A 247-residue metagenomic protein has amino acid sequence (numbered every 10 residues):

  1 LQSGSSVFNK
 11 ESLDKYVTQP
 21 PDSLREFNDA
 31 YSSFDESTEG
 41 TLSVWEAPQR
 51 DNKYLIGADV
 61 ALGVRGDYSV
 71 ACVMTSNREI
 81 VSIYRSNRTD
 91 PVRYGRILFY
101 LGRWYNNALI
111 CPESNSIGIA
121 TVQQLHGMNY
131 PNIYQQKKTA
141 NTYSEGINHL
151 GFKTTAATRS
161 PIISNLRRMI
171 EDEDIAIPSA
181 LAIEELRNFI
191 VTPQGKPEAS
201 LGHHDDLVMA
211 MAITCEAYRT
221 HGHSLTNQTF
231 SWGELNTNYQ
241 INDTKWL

Functional and structural regions predicted by a protein language model:
L1-K137, S144-L150, A156, S160 (+2 more regions): RNase H-like, metal-dependent nuclease domains and their acidic two-metal-ion catalytic environment used
